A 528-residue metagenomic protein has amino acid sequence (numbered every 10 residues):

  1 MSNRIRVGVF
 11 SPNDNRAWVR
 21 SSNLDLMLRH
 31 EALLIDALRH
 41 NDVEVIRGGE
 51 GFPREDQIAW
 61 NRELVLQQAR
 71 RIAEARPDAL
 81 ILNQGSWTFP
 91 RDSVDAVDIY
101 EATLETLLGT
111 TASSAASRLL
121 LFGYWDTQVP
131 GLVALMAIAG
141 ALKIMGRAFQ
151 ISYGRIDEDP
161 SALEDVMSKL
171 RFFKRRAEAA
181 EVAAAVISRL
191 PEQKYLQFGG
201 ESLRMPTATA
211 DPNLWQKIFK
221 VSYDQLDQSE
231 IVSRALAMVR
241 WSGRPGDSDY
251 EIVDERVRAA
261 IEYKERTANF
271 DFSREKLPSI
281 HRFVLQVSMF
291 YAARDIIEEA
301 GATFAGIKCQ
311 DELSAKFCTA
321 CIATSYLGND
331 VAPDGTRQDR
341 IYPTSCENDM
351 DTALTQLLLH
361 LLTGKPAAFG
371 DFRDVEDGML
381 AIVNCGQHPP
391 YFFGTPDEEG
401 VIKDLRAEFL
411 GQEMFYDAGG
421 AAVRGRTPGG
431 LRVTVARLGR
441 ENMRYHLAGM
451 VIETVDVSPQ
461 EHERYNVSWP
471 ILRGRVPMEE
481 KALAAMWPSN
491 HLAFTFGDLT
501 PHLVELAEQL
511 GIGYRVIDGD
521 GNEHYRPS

Functional and structural regions predicted by a protein language model:
S2-L28, E192-E201: Short beta-strand segments enriched in small/hydrophobic residues
N3, V7, S21-L33, D42 (+9 more regions): Anaerobic metallocofactor- and corrinoid-dependent redox/one-carbon enzyme cores, especially those from methanogenesis
V7, L121-D271: Cap/lid and interdomain-hinge subdomains that line or gate substrate/regulatory clefts in soluble alpha/beta enzymes
P12-A17, I58-W60, N83-A102, W125-A134 (+7 more regions): Gly/Ser/Thr-rich loops at beta-strand to alpha-helix junctions that form or flank small-molecule/cofactor-binding
L34-E55, A148-G154, V221-L226: Short beta-strand elements in bilobed, periplasmic/extracellular small-molecule ligand-binding domains
H40-R71, S233-R244: N-terminal beta-loop-helix "entrance" segment that forms/cooperates in small-molecule cofactor or anionic ligand
Q57-A75, D98-L104, L285-F290: Glycine-rich, highly charged phosphate/nucleotide-binding loops
D95-L132, K143-G154, L327-C346: Short, acidic/small-residue loops that bind anionic groups at enzyme active sites
